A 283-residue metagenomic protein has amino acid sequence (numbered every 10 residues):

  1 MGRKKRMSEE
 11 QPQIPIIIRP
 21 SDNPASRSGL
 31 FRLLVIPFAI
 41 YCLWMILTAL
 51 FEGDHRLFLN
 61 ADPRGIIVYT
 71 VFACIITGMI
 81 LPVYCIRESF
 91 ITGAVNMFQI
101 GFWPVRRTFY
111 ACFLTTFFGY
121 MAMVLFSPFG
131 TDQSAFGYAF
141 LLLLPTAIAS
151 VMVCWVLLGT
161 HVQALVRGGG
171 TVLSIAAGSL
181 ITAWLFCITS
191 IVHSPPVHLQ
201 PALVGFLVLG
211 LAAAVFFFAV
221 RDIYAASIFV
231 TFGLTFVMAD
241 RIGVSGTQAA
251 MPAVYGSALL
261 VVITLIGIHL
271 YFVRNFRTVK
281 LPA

Functional and structural regions predicted by a protein language model:
M1-L30, S89-I100, K280-A283: N-terminal juxtamembrane cytosolic/stromal segments of multi-pass membrane proteins
D22-S26, P128-G137, G170-V172: Helix-boundary and loop/linker segments of multi-pass membrane transporters
A25-E88, F102-T115, G137-Y138, P252-L260: Alpha-helical transmembrane segments in multi-pass membrane proteins
Y41-L47, T116-L125, A183-V192, V230-I242: Aromatic-anchored segments of alpha-helical transmembrane domains
F98-L144: Hydrophobic alpha-helical segments and helix pairs
L125-G137, S190-L199, V244-A249: Membrane-interface helix caps and helix-loop-helix hairpins in membrane proteins
M152-I181, F218-D222: Membrane-interface helix/loop boundary segments of multi-pass membrane proteins
P201-L259, G267-H269: Functionally important transmembrane alpha-helices
